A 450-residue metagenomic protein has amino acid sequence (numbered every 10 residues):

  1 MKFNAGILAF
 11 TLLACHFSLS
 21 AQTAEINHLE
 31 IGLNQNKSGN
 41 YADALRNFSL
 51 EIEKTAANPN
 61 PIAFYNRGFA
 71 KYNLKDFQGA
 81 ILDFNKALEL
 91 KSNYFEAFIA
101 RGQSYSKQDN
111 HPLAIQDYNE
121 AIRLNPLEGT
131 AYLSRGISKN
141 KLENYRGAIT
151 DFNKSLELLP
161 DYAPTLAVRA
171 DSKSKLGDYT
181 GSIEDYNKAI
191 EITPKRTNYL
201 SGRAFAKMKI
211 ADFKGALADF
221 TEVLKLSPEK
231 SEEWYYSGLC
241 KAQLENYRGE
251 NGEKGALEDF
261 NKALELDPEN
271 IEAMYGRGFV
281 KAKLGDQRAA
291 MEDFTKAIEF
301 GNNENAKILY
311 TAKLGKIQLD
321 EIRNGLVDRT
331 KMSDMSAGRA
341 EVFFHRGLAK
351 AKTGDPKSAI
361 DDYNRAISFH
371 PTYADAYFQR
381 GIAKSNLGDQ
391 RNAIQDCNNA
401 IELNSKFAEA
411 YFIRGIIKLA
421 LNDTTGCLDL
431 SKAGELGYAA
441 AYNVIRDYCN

Functional and structural regions predicted by a protein language model:
K2-G6, L19-N450: Alpha-helical tetratricopeptide repeat
L8-H16: Bacterial N-terminal signal peptides
